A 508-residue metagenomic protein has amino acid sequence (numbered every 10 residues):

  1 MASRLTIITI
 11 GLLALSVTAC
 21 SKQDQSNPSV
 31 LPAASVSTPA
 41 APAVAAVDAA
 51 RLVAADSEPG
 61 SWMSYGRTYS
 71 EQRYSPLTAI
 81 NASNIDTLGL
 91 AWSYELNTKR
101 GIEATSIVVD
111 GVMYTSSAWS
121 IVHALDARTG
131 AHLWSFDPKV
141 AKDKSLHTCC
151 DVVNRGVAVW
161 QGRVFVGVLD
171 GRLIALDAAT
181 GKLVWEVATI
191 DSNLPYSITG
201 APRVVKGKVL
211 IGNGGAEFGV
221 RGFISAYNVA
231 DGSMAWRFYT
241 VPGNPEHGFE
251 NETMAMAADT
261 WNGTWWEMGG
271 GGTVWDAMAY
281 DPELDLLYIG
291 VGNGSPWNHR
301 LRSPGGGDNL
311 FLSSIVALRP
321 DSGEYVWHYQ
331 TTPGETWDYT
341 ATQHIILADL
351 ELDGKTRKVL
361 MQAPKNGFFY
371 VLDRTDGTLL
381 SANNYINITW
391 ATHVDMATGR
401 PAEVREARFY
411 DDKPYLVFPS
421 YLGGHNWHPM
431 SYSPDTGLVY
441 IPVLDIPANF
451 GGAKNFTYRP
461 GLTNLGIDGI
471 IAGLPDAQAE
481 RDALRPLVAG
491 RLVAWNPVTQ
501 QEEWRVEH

Functional and structural regions predicted by a protein language model:
S16-A19: C-terminal motif of bacterial Sec signal peptides marking the signal peptidase cleavage site
S21-V30: Bacterial lipoprotein signal-peptidase II cleavage site
A34-L90, N244-M254, E403-E406, R481-D482 (+1 more regions): Blade/loop signatures of beta-propeller domains
W62-G66, G101-I121, L146-R172, S197-F218 (+8 more regions): Repeat-blade elements of multi-bladed beta-propeller folds
E71, S75-I190: N-terminal cofactor/phosphate-binding cores enriched in small/glycine residues, especially glycine-rich loops such as
Y94-T105, S135-A158, E186-A201, Y239-A277 (+7 more regions): Extracytoplasmic beta-rich repeat domains
D126-T129, K139, D177-T180, V229-D231 (+3 more regions): Short loop/turn segments that connect beta-strands within beta-propeller blades
